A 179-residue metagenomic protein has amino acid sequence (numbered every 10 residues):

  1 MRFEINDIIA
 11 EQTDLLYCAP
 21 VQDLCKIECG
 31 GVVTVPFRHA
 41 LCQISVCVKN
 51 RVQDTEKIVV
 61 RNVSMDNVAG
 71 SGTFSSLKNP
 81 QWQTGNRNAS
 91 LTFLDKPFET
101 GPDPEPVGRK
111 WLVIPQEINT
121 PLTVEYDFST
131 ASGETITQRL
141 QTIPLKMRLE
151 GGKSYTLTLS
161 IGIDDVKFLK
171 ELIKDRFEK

Functional and structural regions predicted by a protein language model:
M1-V59, P106-G108, T120, E125-D127 (+4 more regions): Short, low-hydrophobicity acidic/polar segments
F3-C25, V52-D103: Cell-envelope/extracellular anchoring and linker segments
C29-G30, A69-S71, T84, T100 (+4 more regions): Feature targets compositionally biased, intrinsically disordered low-complexity regions with long contiguous runs
T34-P36, C47, S64, T92 (+3 more regions): Generic structural detector for well-ordered beta-strands
R87-N88, Q116, I173: Intrinsically disordered, low-complexity regulatory segments enriched in acidic/serine/proline/glutamine/glycine
D95-L145: Extended serine/threonine-enriched, polar tracts that run as long, contiguous segments within proteins
T130-K179: Hydrophilic extracytoplasmic domains
